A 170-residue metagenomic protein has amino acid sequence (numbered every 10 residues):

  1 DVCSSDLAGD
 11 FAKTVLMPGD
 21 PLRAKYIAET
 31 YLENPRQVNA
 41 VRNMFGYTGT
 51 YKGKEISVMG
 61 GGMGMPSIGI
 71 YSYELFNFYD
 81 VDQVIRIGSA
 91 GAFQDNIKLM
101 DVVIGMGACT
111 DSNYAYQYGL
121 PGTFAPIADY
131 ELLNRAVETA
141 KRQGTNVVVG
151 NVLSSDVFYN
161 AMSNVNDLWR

Functional and structural regions predicted by a protein language model:
V2-S4: Short, small-residue-biased leader/transition segments that mark boundaries at the very start of proteins
D6-A40, T50-K52: N-terminal low-complexity or amphipathic/hydrophobic leaders
A40-R170: Glycine-rich phosphate- or other oxyanion-binding loops that anchor nucleotides, phosphorylated ligands
